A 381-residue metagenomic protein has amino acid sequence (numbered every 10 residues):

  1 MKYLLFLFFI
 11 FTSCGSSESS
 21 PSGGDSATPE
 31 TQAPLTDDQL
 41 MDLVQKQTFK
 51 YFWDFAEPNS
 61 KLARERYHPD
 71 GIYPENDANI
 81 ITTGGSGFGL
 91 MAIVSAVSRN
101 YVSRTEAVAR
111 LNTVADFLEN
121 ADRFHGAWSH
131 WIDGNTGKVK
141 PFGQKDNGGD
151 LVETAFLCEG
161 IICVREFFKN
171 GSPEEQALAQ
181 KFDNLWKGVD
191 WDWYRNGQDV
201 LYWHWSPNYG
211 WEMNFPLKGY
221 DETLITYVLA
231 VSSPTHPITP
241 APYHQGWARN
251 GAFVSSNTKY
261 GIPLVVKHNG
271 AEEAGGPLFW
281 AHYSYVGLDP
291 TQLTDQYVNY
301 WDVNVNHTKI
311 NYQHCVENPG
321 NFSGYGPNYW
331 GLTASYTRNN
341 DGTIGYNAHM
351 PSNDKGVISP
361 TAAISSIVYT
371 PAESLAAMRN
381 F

Functional and structural regions predicted by a protein language model:
M1-Y3, D37: Structural motif marking the loop-to-transmembrane transition
Y3-T12: Sec-dependent N-terminal signal peptides
F11-P34: Bacterial Sec-dependent N-terminal signal peptides
A27-F381: Ser/Thr/Asn(+Pro)-rich, low-complexity disordered segments
